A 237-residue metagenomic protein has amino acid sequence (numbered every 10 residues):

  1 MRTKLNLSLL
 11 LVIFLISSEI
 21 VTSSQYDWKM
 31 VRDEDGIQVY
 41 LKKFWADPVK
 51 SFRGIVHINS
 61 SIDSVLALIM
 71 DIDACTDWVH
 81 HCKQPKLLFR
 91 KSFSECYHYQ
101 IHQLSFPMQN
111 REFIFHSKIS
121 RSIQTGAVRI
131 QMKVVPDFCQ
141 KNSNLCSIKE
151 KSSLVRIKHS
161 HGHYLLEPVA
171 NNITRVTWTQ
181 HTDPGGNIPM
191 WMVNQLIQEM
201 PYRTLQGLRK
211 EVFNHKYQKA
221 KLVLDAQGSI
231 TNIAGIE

Functional and structural regions predicted by a protein language model:
M1, S18-I20: A detector of low-complexity, intrinsically disordered, Ser/Thr/Gly/Pro/Ala-rich segments
M1-L9: Bacterial N-terminal signal peptides that target proteins for export
S8-S17: Bacterial N-terminal signal peptides
I20-E237: Eukaryotic helix-grip
